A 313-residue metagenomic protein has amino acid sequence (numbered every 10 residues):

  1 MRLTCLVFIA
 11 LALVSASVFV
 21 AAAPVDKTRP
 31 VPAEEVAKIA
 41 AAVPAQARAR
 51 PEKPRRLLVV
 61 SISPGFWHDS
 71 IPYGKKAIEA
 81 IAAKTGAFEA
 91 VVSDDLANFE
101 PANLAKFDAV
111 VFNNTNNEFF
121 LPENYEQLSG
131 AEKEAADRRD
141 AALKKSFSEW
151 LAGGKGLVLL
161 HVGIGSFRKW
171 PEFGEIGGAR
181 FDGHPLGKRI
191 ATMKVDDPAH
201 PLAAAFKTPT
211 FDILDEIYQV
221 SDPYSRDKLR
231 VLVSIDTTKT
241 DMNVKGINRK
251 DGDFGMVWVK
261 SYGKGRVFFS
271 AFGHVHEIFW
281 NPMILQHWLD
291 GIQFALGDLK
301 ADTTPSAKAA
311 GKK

Functional and structural regions predicted by a protein language model:
M1-C5: Positively charged n-region of N-terminal signal peptides that target proteins for export
L6-V18: Bacterial N-terminal signal peptides
A23-E52, P72, A77-T85, D94 (+2 more regions): Extracellular ligand-binding/catalytic regions of CAZymes and related secreted enzymes and adhesion modules
E34-A45, E175, A179-G263: Catalytic beta-strand/loop cores that center a nucleophilic Ser/Cys/Thr and support acyl-enzyme chemistry
P54-G65: Short beta-strand segments enriched in small/hydrophobic residues
L57-L58, L104-F167, K264, S270: Short alpha-beta junction capping motif
S63-F66, L96-N98, T115-F119, L157 (+4 more regions): Solvent-exposed loop/turn segments at secondary-structure junctions within structured extracellular/periplasmic domains
G65, H161-V162, K188-A191, P198 (+3 more regions): Active-site rim elements
